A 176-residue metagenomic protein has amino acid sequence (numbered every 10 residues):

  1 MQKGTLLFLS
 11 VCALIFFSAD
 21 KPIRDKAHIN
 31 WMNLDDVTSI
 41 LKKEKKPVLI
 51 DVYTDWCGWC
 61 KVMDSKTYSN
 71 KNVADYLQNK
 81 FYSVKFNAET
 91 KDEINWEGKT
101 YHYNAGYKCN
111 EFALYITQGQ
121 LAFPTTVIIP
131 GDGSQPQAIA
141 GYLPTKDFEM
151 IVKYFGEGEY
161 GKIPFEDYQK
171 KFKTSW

Functional and structural regions predicted by a protein language model:
G4-L14: Sec-dependent N-terminal signal peptides
I15-K26: Bacterial Sec-dependent signal peptides at the C-terminal "C-region" and cleavage site
I29-V48, L77: A short beta-strand-turn-helix
K43-K61, S83: Short active-site neighborhood of thiol/selenol oxidoreductases, capturing the structured segment around
D55-S69, D132: Periplasmic/extracellular electron-transfer cofactor-ligation site, primarily the c-type cytochrome heme-c attachment
K71-A74, Q78-T145, E149-G158, F165: Thioredoxin-like thiol-disulfide oxidoreductase module
G161-W176: Flexible coil segments in periplasmic/lumen-exposed cytochrome c-class electron-transfer proteins
